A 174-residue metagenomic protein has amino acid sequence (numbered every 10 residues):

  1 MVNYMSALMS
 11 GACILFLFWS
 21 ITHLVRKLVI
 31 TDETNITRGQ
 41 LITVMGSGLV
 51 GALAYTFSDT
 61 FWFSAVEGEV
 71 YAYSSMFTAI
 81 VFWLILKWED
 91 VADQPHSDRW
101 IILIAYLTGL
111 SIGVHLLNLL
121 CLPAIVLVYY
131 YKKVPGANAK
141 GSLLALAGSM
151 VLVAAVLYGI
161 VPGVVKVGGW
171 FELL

Functional and structural regions predicted by a protein language model:
M1-A7, S74, L84, L103 (+2 more regions): Membrane-interface helix/loop caps of multi-pass membrane proteins
V2-N3, L28-L41, G48-S75, T108-N118 (+1 more regions): Aromatic- and kink-enriched transmembrane "portal" helix at the membrane-lumen/periplasm boundary that abuts
N3-S10, V70-S75, S142-M150, F171-L174: Alpha-helical transmembrane segments of polytopic membrane proteins
Y4-I36, A79-L84: Transmembrane-helix motifs of polytopic, lipid-linked glycan transferases
G11, L15, A72-W83, I101-I104 (+1 more regions): Alpha-helical transmembrane segments of multi-pass membrane proteins
V25, R38, I42, V81-I101 (+1 more regions): Membrane-interface transmembrane helices that cradle and orient dolichyl/undecaprenyl
G46-L49, V91-G109, N138-V151: Short hydrophobic alpha-helices at membrane interfaces in multi-pass membrane enzymes
E89-D90, C121-A154, Y158-L174: Perimembrane helix-loop-helix junctions
